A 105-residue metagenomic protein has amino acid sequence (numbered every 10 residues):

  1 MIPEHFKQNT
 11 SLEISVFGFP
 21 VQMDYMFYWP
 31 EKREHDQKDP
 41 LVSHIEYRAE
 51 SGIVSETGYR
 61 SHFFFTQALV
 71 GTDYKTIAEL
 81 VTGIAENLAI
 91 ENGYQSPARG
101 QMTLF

Functional and structural regions predicted by a protein language model:
M1-H5: Short, hydrophobic/π-rich interface segment
F6-D39: Amphipathic, interaction-prone secondary-structure segments
H44-F105: Acidic, low-complexity intrinsically disordered segments
